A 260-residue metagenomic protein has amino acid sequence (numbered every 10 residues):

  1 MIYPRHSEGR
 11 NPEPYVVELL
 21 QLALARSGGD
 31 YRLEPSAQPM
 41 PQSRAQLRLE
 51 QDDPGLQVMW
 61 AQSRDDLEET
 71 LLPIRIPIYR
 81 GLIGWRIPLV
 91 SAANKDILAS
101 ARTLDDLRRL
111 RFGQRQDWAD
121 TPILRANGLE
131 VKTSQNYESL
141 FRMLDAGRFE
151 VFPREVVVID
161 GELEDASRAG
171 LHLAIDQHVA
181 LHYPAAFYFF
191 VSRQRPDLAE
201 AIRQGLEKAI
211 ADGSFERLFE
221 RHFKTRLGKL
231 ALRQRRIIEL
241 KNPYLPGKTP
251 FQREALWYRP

Functional and structural regions predicted by a protein language model:
M1-E13, S100-D117, E150-V151: Short loop->beta-strand "edge-of-pocket" segments that line small-molecule binding or catalytic clefts across diverse
M1-T70, I202, D212: Extracytoplasmic small-molecule ligand-binding "clamshell" domains of the periplasmic binding protein/Venus flytrap
H6, E13, L82-I87, E164-R203 (+1 more regions): Periplasmic-binding protein-like
V17, Q21-A25, A92-N94, P184-R226 (+1 more regions): Extended ligand-binding regions for polar small-molecule ligands
P39-Q57, A126, E138-V158: Short helices/loops that flank or line small-molecule/ion binding pockets
E50, V58-T70, F152-H172: A ligand-binding cleft/hinge motif common to bilobed small-molecule-binding domains
P77-P122: A conserved helix-loop-strand patch within extracytoplasmic ligand-binding domains of the periplasmic binding
R115-A126, L206-R259: Ligand-binding clefts/hinges and TM-proximal coupling segments of bilobed small-molecule sensing domains
